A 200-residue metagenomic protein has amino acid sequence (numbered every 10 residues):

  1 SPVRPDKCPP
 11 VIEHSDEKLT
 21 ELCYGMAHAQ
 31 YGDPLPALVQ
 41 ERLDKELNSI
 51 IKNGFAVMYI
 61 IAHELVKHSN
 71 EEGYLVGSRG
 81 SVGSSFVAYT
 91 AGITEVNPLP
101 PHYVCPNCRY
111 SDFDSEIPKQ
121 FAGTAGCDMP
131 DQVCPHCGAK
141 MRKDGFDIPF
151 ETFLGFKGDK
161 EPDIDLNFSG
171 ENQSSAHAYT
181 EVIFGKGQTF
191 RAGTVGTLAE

Functional and structural regions predicted by a protein language model:
S1, S69, G73-E95, S174 (+1 more regions): Conserved phosphate/anionic-ligand binding catalytic regions in large, soluble enzymes, centered on
S1-L75, I117-Q120, C127-D131, C137-G158 (+1 more regions): Non-catalytic structural connector segments
V87-A91, P98-P100, E116-K119, G145-P149: Short acidic, glycine/serine/threonine-rich loops at helix termini
P98, H102-Y103, P130-Q132: Residues immediately within or flanking Cys/His clusters that coordinate Zn2+ in small zinc-binding modules
P100-P106, K157-P162: Interdomain boundary/hinge elements
C105-C108, C134-C137: Short cysteine-rich clusters marking metal-coordination/redox-active sites
N107-S111, G123: Short Cys/His-rich zinc-binding micro-motifs
P118-F121, D159-L166, F190-G193: Short beta-alpha connecting loops at secondary-structure transitions that line or flank enzyme active sites
